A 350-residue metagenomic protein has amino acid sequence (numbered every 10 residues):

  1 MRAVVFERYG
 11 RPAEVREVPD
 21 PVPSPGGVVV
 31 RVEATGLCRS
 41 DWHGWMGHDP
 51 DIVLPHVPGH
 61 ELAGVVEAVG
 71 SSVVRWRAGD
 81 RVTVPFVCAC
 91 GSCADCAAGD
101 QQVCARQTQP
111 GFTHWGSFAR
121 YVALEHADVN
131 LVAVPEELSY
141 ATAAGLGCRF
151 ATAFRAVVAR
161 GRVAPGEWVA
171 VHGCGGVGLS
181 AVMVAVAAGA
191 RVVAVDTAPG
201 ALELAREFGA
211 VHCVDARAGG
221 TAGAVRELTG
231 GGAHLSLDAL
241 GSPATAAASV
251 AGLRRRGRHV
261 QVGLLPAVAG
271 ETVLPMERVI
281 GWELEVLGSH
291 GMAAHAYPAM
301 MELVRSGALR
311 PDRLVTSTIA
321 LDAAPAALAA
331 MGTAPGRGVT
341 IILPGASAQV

Functional and structural regions predicted by a protein language model:
M1, A247-A251, A294-V350: C-terminal hydrophobic helical "lid"/dimerization subdomain of Rossmann-like NAD(P)H-dependent oxidoreductases
P19-T35, H48-A94, P135-L138: Glycine-rich beta-strand-centered segment in the early N-terminal region that forms part of a ligand/cofactor-binding
E33-A34, S71, V87, Q101 (+3 more regions): Short, surface-exposed secondary-structure boundary micro-motifs
V82, L138-A218, G223-A224: Mid-domain Rossmann-like dinucleotide-binding core that forms the NAD(H)/NADP(H) cofactor-binding site
C90-H172: NAD(P)H dinucleotide-binding glycine-rich loop of Rossmann-like/cofactor-binding domains, especially the beta1-alpha1
G161, P199, E203-E285, A348-V350: Glycine-rich cofactor phosphate-binding loops and adjacent beta1-alpha1 units of small-molecule cofactor enzyme domains
R258-V260, V273-R313: Rossmann-fold dehydrogenase core element
